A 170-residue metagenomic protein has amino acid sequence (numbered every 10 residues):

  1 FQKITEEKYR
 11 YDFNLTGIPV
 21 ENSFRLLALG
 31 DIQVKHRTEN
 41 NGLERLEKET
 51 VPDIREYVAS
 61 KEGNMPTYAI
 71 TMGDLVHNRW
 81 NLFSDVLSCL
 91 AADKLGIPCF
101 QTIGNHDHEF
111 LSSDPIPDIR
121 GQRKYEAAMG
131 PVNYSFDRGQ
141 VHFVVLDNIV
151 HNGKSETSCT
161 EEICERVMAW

Functional and structural regions predicted by a protein language model:
F1-N40, K48, P52-N64, G96: Acidic, histidine-bearing metal-coordination/catalytic regions of metal-dependent phosphoesterases
K3, A28, T71, D137-R138: Generic beta-strand structural signal
E7, W80-W170: Extended active-site neighborhood of metal-dependent phosphoesterases/phosphodiesterases
F24-R25, T67-Y68, H142: Charged active-site motifs of nucleotide-sugar-dependent glycosyltransferases
A28-G30, Y68-D74, P98-N105, L146: Active-site neighborhood of phospho(di)ester-bond hydrolases with catalytic His/Asp-centered motifs
V34, V76-H77, D107: Short active-site segment of divalent metal-dependent hydrolases/proteases that encodes the spacing between
E39, L75-N81: Acidic-and-aromatic substrate-binding clefts and catalytic sites of carbohydrate-active enzymes
